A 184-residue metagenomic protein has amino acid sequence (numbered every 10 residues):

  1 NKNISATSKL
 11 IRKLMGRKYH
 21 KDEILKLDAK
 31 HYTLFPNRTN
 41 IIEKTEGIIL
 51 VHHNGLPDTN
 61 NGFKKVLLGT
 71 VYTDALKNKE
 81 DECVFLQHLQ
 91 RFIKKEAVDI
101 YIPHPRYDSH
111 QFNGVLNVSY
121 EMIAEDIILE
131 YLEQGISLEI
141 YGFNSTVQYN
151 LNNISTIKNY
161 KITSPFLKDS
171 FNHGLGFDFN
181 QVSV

Functional and structural regions predicted by a protein language model:
N1, L68-Y72, I102-P105, F143-S145 (+1 more regions): Structural motif
N1-K64, L68-G69: A nucleotide-sugar donor-handling region in carbohydrate enzymes
K26-P36, L67, A97-P105, E139-G142: Short, hydrophobic beta-strand segments that form beta-sheet elements in well-ordered domains
P57-K64, Q90-A97, E130-S137: Flexible, charged surface loops at secondary-structure boundaries
K65-P103, Y107: Conserved catalytic-core segment of nucleotide-activated headgroup transferases in glycan assembly
A75-L76, Y107-N113, K168-H173: Short, charged/polar "capping" segments at the starts of alpha-helices and the immediately preceding loops
P105-I154: Donor nucleotide-activated moiety binding/catalytic core segment of transferases that use nucleotide-activated donors
V147-V184: Catalytic binding pocket for nucleotide-activated donors in carbohydrate/polymer assembly enzymes
